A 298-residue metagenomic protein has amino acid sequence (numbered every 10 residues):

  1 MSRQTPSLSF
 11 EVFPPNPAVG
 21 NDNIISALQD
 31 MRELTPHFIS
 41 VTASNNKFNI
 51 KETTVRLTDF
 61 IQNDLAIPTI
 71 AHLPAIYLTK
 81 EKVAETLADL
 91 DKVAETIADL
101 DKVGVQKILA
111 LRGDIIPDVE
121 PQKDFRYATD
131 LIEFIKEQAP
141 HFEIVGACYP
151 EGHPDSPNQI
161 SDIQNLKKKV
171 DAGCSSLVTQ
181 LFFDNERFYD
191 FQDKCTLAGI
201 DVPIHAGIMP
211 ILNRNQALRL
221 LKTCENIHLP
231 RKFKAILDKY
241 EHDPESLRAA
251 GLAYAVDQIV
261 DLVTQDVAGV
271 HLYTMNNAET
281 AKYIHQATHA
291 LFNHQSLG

Functional and structural regions predicted by a protein language model:
M1-V41: Conserved N-terminal beta1-alpha1 strand-loop-helix module at the mouth
S7-N23, T69-K82, A88, V145-S161 (+1 more regions): Active-site mouth loops of central-metabolism enzymes
E11, I39, L100, K169 (+3 more regions): Conserved, mostly hydrophobic/aromatic
V12-P15, T42-N46, H72-L78, G113-I115 (+5 more regions): Active-site beta-loop-alpha junctions enriched in small/polar residues
V19, K123-Y149, D155, L197-D257 (+1 more regions): Active-site pocket-lining/capping segments in soluble small-molecule metabolic enzymes
N21-Q29, K47-L65: Glycine-rich, positively charged N-terminal anion/phosphate-binding segment
T35-L57, G113-F125, C174-F188, K194 (+1 more regions): Glycine-rich, proline-tolerant flexible connector loops at the mouths of alpha/beta enzymes
A75-D99, Q122-R126: Glycine-rich anion/phosphate-binding loops
